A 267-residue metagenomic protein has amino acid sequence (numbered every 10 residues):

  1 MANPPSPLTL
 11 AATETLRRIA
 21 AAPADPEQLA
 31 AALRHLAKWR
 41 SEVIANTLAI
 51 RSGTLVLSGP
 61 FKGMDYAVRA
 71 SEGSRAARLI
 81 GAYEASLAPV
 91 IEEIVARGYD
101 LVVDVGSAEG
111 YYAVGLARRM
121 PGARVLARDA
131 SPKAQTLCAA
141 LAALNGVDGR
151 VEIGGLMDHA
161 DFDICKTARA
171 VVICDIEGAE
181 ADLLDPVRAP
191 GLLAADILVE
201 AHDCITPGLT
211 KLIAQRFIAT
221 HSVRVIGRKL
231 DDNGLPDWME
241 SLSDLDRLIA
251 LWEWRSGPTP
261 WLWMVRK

Functional and structural regions predicted by a protein language model:
M1-R128, T136-L141, V147-R150, F162-T167 (+1 more regions): S-adenosyl-L-methionine
P89, K211, Q215: Active-site phosphate/pyrophosphate- and oxyanion-stabilizing loops and adjacent acidic/basic residues in soluble
L101, S107-E109, Q135, R150-K211: Active-site segment flanking the S-adenosylmethionine/decSAM binding pocket in AdoMet-dependent transferases
R119, L144, L184, R188-L192 (+1 more regions): Glycine-rich, phosphate-binding/catalytic loops in enzymes
R124, L193-A195, I218: A generic membrane alpha-helix/interface feature
S131: Conserved SAM/SAH-binding beta-strand->alpha-helix loop
A214-G227: Conserved Class I S-adenosyl-L-methionine
